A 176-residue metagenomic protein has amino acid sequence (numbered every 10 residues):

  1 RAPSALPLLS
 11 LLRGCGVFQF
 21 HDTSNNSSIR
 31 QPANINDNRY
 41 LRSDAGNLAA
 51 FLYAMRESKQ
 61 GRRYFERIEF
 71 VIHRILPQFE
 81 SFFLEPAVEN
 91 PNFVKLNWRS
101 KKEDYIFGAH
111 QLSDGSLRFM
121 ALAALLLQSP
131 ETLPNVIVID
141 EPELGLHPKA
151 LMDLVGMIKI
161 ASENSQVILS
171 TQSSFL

Functional and structural regions predicted by a protein language model:
R1-T132: Phosphate-coordinating catalytic segments in nucleotide- and nucleic-acid-processing enzymes
L112, L154, L169-S170: Hydrophobic, well-ordered secondary-structure elements that form the walls of internal hydrophobic environments
L122, D153-L154, I158: Conserved hydrophobic alpha-helix in the ABC-type ATPase nucleotide-binding domain
L133-N135, E163-I168: Loop/turn-to-beta-strand initiation segments
D140-E141: Walker B catalytic acidic pair
I158-S162, T171: Long, positively charged, glycine-interspersed low-complexity recognition regions
S173-L176: Conserved H-loop
